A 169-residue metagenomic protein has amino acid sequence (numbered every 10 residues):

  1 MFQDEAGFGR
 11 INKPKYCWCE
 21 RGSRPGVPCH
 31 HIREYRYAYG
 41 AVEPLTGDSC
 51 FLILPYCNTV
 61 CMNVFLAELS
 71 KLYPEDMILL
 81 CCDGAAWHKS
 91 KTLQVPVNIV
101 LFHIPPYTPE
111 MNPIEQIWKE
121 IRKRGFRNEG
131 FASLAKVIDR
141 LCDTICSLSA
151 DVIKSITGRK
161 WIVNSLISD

Functional and structural regions predicted by a protein language model:
M1-D169: Short functional hotspots at interaction and active-site rims
